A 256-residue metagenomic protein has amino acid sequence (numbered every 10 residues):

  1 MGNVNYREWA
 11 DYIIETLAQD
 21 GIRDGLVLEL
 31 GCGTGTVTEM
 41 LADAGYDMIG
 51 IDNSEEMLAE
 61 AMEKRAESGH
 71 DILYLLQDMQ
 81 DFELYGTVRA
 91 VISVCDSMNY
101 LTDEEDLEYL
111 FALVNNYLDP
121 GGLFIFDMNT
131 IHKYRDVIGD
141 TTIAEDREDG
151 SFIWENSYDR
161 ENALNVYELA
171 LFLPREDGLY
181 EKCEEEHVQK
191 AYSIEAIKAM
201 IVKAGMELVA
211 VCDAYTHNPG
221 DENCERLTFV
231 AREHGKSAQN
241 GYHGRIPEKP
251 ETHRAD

Functional and structural regions predicted by a protein language model:
M1-G25: Conserved class I S-adenosyl-L-methionine
G31-G35: Class I SAM-dependent methyltransferase "Motif I" SAM/SAH-binding loop
T36-D81: Class I SAM-dependent methyltransferase SAM/SAH-binding core
E83-A90: A short acidic, Gly/Pro-enriched loop at the edge of an enzyme's catalytic core that lines a small-molecule cofactor
V94-D96: Residues lining the SAM
E108-P120: A short glycine-rich, Lys/Arg-flanked "PGG" loop and its adjoining helix->strand segment in the class I
I125-M200: SAM-dependent methyltransferase
V188-D256: C-terminal lobe and adjacent flexible extensions of AdoMet/dcAdoMet transferase-like proteins
